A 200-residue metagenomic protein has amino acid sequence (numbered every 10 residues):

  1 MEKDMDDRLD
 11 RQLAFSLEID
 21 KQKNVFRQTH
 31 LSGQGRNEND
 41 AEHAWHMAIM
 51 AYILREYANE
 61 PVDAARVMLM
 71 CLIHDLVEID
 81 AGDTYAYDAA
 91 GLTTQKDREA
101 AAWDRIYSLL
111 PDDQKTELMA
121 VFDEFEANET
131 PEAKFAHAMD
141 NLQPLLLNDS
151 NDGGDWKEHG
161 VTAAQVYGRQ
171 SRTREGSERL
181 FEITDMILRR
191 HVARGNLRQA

Functional and structural regions predicted by a protein language model:
M1-A200: Alpha-helical, largely C-terminal catalytic domains that coordinate divalent metal ions via clustered Asp/Glu/His
